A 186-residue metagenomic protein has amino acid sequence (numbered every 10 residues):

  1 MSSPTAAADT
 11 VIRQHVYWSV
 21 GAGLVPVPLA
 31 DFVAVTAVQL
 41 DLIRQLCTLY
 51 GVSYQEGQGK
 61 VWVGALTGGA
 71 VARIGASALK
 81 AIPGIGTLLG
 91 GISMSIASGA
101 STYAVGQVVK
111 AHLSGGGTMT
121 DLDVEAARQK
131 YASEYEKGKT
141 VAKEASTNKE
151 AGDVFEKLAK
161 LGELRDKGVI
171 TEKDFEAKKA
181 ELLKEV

Functional and structural regions predicted by a protein language model:
M1-A22, V38-A65, G69, I96-V186: Terminal, membrane-proximal amphipathic helices and intrinsically disordered targeting/regulatory segments
V20-A34, A76-S98: Short hydrophobic membrane-inserting alpha-helices and related fusion/pore-forming segments
V71-L79, P83, V105, V109: Alpha-helical membrane-inserting segments
